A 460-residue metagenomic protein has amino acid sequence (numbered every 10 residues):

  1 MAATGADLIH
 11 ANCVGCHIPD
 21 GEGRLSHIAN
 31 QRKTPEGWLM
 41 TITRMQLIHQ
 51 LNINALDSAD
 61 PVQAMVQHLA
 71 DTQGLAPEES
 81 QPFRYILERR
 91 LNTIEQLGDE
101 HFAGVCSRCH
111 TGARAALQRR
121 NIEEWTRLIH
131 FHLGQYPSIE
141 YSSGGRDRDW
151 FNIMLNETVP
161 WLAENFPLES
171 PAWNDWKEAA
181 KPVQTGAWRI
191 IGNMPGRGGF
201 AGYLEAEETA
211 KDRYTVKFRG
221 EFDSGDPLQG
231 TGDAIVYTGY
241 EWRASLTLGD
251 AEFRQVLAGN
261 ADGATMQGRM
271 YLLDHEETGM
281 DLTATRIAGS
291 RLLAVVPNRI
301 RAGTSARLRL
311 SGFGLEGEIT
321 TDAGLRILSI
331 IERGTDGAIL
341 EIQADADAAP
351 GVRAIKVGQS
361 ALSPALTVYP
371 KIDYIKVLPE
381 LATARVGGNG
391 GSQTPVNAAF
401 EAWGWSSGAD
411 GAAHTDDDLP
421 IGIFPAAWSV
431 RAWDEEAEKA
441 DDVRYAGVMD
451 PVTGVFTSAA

Functional and structural regions predicted by a protein language model:
A2-G15, L91-S107, T126: Sequence/structural segment immediately N-terminal to covalent heme-attachment motifs in c-type and related
A6, I18-I48, T111-Y136: Gly/Gly-Pro-rich "capping" loops immediately C-terminal to redox-active cysteine motifs in periplasmic/lumenal
H10-D20, M65, F102-R114, T158: The canonical Cys-X-X-Cys-His
H49-L87, Y136-K177: C-terminal capping alpha-helices of c-type cytochrome domains
H110, E178-G263, Q267-M270, D274-T278: Central antiparallel beta-sheet cores of small beta-barrel/beta-sandwich binding domains
T185, G263-T265, S305, P350-V352 (+1 more regions): Extracellular Ig-like/FN3 beta-sandwich strand-entry sites
T285-E318, S360-T415: Beta-strand/beta-sandwich contexts
A302-Q359, G422-A426, R431-A446, P451-A459: Immunoglobulin-like IPT/TIG beta-sandwich domains and homologous Ig-like subdomains
